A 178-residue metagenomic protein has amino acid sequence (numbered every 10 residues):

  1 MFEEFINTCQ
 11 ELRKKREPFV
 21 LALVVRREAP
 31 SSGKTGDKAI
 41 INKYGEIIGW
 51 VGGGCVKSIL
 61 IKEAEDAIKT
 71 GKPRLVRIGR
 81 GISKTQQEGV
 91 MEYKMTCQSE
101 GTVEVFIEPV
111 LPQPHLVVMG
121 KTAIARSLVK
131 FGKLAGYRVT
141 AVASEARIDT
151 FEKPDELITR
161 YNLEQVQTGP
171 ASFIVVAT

Functional and structural regions predicted by a protein language model:
M1-F173, T178: Segments forming oxygen-rich coordination pockets for charged ligands
